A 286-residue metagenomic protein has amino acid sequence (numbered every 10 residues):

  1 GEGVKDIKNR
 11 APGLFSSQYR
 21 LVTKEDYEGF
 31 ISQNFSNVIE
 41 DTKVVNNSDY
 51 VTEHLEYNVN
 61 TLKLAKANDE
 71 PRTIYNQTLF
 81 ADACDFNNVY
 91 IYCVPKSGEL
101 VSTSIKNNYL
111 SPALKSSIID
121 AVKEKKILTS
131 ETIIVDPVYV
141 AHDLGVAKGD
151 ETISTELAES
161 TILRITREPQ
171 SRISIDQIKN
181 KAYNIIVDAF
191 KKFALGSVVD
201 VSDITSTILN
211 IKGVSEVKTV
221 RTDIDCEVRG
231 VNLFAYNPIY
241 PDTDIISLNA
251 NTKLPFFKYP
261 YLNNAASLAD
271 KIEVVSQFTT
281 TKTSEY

Functional and structural regions predicted by a protein language model:
G1-G29: Catalytic P-loop NTP-binding/switch module of NTPases
A11-G13, I39, S215: Intrinsic structural disorder/low-complexity segments
Q18-V199, L268-Y286: Carbohydrate-recognition loop of C-type lectin domains
D49, S202-D203, F257: Glycine-centered secondary-structure boundary/capping sites
I185-L248: C-terminal structured "cap/appendage" subdomains that terminate the fold
R229-Y286: Long, compositionally biased intrinsically disordered regions
